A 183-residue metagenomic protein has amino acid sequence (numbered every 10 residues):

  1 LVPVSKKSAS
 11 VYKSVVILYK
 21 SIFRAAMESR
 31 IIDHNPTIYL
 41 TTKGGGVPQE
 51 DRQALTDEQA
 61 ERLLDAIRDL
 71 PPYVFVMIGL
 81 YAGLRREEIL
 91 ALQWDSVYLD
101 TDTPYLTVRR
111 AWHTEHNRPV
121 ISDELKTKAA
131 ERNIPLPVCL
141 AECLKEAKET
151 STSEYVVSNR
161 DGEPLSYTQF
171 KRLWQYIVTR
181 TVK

Functional and structural regions predicted by a protein language model:
L1-I31, E163-Q169, Y176, V182-K183: N-terminal core-binding DNA-recognition domain of tyrosine site-specific recombinases/integrases
A9-I17, E28-L92, D102, A129 (+1 more regions): Basic, Lys/Arg- and aromatic-enriched nucleic-acid-binding interface segment
S10-S14, L18, T107, E131 (+3 more regions): Amphipathic alpha-helical recognition patches that constitute DNA-binding helices
T41-G44, E58-Q59, A91-E146: Conserved tyrosine-mediated DNA breakage-rejoining catalytic core shared by Y-recombinases
E61, D65-L70, A82, I134 (+2 more regions): Short, basic (Lys/Arg/His-rich) helix/loop patches that form interaction surfaces in the mid-to-C-terminal regions
R85, E115-H116, P164: Flexible loop/turn segments at secondary-structure boundaries
